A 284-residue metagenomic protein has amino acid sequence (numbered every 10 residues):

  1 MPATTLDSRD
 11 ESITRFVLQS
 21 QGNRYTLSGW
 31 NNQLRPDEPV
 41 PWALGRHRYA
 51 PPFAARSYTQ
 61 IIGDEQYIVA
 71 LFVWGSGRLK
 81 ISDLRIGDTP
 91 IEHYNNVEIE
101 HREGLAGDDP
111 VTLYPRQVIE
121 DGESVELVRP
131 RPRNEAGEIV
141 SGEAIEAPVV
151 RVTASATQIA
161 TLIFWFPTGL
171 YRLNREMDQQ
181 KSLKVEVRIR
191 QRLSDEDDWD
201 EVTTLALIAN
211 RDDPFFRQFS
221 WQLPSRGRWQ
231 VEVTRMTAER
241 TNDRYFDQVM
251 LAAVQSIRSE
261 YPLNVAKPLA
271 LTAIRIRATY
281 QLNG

Functional and structural regions predicted by a protein language model:
M1-G284: Polar, S/T/G-rich
